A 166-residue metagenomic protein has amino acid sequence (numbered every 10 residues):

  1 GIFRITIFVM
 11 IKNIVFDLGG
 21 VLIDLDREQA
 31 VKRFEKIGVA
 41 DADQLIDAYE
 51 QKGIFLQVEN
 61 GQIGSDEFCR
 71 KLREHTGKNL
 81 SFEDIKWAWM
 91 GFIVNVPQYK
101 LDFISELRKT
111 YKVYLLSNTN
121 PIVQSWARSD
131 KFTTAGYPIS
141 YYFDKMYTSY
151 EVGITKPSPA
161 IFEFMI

Functional and structural regions predicted by a protein language model:
G1-V9: Short, Lys/Arg-enriched N-terminal segments with co-localized hydrophobic residues within the first ~10-30 amino acids
I11-L101, K109, N120-W126, T148: N-terminal helical cap/lid subdomain that shapes the substrate entry/recognition surface in HAD-like hydrolases
L101-S105, F162: Short amphipathic alpha-helical segments and helix-helix/interface helices
S105-R108, I166: A structural alpha-helix within SAM-dependent methyltransferase catalytic domains
S117: Short beta-strand/turn micro-motifs composed of small residues that flank or help shape donor/cofactor-binding pockets
P121-I166: Substrate-recognition "cap/lid" segment bordering the active-site pocket of phosphatases
